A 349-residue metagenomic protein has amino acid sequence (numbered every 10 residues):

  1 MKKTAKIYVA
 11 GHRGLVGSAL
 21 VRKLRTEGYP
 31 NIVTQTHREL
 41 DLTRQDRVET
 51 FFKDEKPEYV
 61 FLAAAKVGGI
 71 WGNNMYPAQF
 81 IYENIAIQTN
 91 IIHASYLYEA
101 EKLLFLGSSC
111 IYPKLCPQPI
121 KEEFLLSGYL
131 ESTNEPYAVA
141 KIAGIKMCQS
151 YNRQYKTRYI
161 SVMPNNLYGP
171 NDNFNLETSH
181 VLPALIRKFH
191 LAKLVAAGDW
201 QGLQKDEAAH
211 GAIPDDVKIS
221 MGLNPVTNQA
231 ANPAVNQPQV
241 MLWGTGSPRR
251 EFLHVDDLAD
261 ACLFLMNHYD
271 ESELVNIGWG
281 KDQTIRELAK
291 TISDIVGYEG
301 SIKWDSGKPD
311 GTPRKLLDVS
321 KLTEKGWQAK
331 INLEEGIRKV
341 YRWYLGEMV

Functional and structural regions predicted by a protein language model:
A10, Q35, V60-K66, L103-S108 (+1 more regions): SDR active-site strand-loop-helix element
G11-G14, A19-E27, L191-V349: C-terminal substrate-binding subdomain of Rossmann-fold SDR/epimerase-dehydratase oxidoreductases
R25-T50: Adenosine-cofactor binding site in Rossmann-like domains, unifying the SAM/SAH pocket of S-adenosylmethionine-dependent
Q45-I85, K114: NAD(P)H-binding glycine-rich loop region in Rossmannoid oxidoreductase-like domains and their noncatalytic homologs
V67-G68, S109-P117, N165-Y168: Active-site segment of SDR-like NAD(P)-dependent oxidoreductases
I81, I85, T133-I145, N175-P183 (+2 more regions): Short-chain dehydrogenase/reductase
T89-N134, I160, N173: Conserved Rossmann-fold NAD(P)-dependent oxidoreductase catalytic core, especially the SDR/UDP-sugar
N90, S132-N165, V181-G198: Active-site Tyr-X1-5-Lys
